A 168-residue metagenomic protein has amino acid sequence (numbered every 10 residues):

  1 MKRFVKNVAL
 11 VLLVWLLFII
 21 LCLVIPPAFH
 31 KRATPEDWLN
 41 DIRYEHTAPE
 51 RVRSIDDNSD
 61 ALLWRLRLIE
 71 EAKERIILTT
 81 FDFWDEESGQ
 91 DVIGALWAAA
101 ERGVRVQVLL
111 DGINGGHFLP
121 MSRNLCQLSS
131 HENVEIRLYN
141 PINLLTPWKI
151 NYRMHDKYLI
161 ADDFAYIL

Functional and structural regions predicted by a protein language model:
M1-R43: N-terminal membrane-anchoring alpha-helices
R32-A72, D82-L168: HKD-type phospholipase D/PLD-like phosphodiesterase module
